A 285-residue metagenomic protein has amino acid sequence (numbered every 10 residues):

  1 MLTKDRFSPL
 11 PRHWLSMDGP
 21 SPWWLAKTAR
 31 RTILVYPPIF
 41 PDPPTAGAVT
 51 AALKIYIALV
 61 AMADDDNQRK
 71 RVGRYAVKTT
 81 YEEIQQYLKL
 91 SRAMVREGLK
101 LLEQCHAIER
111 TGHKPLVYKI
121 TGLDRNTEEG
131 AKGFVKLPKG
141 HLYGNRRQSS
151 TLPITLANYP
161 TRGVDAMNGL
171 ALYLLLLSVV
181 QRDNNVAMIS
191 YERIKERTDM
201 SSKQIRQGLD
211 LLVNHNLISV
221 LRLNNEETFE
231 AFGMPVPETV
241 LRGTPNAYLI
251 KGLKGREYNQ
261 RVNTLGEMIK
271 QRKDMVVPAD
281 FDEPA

Functional and structural regions predicted by a protein language model:
M1-A51, I57-A285: Electropositive, intrinsically flexible nucleic-acid-contacting patches
